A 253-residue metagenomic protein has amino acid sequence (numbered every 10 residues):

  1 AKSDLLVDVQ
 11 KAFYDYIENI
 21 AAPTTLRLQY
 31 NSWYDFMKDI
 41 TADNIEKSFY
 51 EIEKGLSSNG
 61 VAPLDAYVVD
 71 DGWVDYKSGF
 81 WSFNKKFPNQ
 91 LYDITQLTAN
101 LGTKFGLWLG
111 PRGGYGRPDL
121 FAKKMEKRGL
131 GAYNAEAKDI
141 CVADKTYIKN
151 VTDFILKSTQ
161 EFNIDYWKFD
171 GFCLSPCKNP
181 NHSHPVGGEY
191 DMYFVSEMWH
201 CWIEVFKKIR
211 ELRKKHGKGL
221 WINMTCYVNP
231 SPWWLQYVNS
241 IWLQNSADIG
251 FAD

Functional and structural regions predicted by a protein language model:
A1-V61: Carbohydrate-recognition beta-sandwich/jelly-roll modules in extracellular/periplasmic carbohydrate-active proteins
V61-D253: Aromatic- and carboxylate-enriched substrate-binding clefts and catalytic-loop regions of carbohydrate-active enzymes
